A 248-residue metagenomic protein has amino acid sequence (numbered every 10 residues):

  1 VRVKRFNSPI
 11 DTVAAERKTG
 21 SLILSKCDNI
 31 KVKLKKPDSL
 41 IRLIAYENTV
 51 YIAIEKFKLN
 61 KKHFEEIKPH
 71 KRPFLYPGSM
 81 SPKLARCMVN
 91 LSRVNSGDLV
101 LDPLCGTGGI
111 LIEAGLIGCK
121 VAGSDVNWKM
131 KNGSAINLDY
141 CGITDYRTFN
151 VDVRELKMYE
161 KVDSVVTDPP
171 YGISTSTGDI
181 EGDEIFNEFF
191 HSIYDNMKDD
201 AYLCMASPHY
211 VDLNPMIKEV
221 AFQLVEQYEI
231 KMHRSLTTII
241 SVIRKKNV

Functional and structural regions predicted by a protein language model:
V1-K4: Basic, glycine-rich polyanion-binding accessory segments appended to enzymes
F6-N7, V13-A14, K18, N29 (+1 more regions): Class I S-adenosyl-L-methionine-dependent methyltransferase catalytic core
I23: Active-site periphery "cap/insert" segments of enzyme catalytic domains
